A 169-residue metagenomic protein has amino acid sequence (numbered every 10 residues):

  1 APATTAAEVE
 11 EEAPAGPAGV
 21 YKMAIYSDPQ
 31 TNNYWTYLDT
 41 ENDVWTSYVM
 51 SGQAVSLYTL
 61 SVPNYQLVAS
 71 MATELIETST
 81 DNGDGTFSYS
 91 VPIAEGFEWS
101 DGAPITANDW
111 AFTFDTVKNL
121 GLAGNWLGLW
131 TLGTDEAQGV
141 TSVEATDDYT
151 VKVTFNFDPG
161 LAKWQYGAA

Functional and structural regions predicted by a protein language model:
A1-V20, S142: Short, low-complexity disordered leader/linker segments with a strong preference for bacterial N-terminal type II
T4-T5, M23, L57, L75 (+2 more regions): Residue-level signal for nonpolar/aromatic packing positions in well-ordered secondary structure
V9, L75-G124, K152: Aromatic- and charge-enriched surface segment that lines or borders ligand/interaction sites
A18-V20, G52, S70-A72, D84-T86 (+2 more regions): Extracytoplasmic
A24-N82: N-terminal lobe/hinge region of extracytoplasmic solute-binding protein
D28-T31, G96-E98, V117-L120, D158-L161: Solvent-exposed loop/turn segments at secondary-structure junctions within structured extracellular/periplasmic domains
G52, S56, V62, S70 (+4 more regions): Extracytoplasmic/secreted proteins, especially bacterial periplasmic and envelope-associated proteins
L129-A169: Surface-exposed binding/hinge segments that line and control ligand-binding clefts or catalytic entry sites
